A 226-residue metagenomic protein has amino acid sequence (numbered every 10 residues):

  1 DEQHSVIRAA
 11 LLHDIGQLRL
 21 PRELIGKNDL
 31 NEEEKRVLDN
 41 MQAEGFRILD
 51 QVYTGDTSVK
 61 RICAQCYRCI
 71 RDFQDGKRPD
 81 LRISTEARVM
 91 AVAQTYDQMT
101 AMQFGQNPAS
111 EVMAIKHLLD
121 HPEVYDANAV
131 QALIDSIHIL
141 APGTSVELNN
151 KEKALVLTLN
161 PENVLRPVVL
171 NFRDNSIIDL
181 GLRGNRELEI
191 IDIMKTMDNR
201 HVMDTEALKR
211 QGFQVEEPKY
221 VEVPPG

Functional and structural regions predicted by a protein language model:
D1-G226: Histidine- and acidic-residue-rich, metal-dependent catalytic cores
